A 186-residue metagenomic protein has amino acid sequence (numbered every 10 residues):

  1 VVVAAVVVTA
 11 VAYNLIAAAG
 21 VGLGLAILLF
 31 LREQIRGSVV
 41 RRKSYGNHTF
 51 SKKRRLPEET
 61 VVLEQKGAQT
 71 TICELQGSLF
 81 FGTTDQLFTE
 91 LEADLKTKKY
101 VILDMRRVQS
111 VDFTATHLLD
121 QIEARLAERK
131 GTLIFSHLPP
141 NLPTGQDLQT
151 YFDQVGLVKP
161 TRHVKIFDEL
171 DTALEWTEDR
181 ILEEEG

Functional and structural regions predicted by a protein language model:
V1-Q154: The feature marks cytosolic C-terminal regulatory regions of anion transporters and related permeases
L31-Q34, K159, R180: Alpha-solenoid repeat scaffolds
P160-T172, W176: Short acidic-hydrophobic, aromatic-tinged amphipathic segments that line or gate anion-handling sites
T177, I181-G186: Cyclic nucleotide-binding regulatory module and flanking cytosolic helices
